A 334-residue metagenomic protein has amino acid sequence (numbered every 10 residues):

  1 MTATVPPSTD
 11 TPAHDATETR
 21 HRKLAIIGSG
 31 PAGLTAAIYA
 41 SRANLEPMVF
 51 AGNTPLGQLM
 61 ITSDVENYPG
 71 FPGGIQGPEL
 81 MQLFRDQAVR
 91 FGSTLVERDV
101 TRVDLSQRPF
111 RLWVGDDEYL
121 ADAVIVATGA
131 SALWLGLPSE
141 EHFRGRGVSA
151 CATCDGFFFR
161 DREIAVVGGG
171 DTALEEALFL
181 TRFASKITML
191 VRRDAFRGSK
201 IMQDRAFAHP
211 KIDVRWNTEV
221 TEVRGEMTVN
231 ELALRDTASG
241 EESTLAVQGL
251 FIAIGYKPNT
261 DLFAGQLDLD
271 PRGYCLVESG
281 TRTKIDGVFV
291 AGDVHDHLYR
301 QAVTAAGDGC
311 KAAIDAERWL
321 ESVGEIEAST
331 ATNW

Functional and structural regions predicted by a protein language model:
M1-D15, L45, V126: Extended, non-globular alpha-helical segments
T2-D10, A88-V114, E118-Y119, T181-S279 (+1 more regions): A Rossmann-like FAD-binding core segment of flavoenzymes
V5-H14, H21, S131, G136 (+4 more regions): FAD-site-proximal beta/loop scaffold in flavoenzymes
A16-F91, R162-E163, L174-K200, D270 (+1 more regions): Beta1-alpha1 glycine-rich phosphate/pyrophosphate-binding loop at the start of Rossmann-like nucleotide-binding domains
G28-G33, G129, G168-G170, G292: Conserved phosphate-binding and hydrolysis motifs of nucleotide-dependent enzymes
L95-R160: Glycine/small-residue-rich loop that forms an oxyanion/phosphate-binding "nest" at active or ligand-binding sites
